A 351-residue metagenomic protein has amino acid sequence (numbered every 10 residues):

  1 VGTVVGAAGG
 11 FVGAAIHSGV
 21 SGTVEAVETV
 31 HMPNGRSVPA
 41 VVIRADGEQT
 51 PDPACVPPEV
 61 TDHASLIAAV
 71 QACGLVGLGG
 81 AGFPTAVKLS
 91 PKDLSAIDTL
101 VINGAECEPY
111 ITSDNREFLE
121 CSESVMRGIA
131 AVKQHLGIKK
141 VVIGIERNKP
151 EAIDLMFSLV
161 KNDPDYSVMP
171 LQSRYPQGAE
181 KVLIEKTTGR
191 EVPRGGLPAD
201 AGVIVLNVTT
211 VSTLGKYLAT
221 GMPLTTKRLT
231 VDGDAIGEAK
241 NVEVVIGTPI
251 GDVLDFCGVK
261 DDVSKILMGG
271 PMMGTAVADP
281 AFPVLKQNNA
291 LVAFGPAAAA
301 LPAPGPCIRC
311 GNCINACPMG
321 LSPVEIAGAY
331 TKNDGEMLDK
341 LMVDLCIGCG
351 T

Functional and structural regions predicted by a protein language model:
V1-V5, C313, C317: A structural signal for short beta-strand/turn segments enriched in small hydrophobics and glycine
G2, F11, I16-A26: Generic structural motif
A26, H31-F83, L94, P150 (+2 more regions): Acidic low-complexity segments
G77, L100-D114, A235: Gly-rich Lys/Arg/Thr-decorated short loops/hinges at beta-loop-alpha junctions or inter-strand turns that position
L119-L136: Histidine-anchored nucleotide/phosphate-binding helix
I138-I250, F256-D261, G270: Hydrophobic alpha-helical positions that pack around
R174-Q177, V182-T188, V259-G311: Active-site gating/interface segments in enzymes
N288-P304, I314, P318-T351: Ferredoxin-type iron-sulfur electron-transfer modules in oxidoreductases and energy-metabolism complexes
